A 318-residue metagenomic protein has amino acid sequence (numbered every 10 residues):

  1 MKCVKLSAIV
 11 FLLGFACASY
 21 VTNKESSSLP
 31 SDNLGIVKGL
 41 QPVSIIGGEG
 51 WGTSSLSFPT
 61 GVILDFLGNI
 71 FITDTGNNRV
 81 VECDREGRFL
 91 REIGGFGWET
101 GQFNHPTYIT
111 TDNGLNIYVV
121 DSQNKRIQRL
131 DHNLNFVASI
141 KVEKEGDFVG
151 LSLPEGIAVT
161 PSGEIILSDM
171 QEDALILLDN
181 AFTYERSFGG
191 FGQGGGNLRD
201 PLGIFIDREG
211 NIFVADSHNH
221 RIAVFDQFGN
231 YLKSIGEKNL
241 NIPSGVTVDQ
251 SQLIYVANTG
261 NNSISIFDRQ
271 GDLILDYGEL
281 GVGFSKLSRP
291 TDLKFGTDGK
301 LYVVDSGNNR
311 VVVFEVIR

Functional and structural regions predicted by a protein language model:
M1-S7: Bacterial N-terminal signal peptides that target proteins for export
S7-F15: Bacterial N-terminal signal peptides
C17-R318: Eukaryotic scaffold repeat domains enriched in small/polar residues
